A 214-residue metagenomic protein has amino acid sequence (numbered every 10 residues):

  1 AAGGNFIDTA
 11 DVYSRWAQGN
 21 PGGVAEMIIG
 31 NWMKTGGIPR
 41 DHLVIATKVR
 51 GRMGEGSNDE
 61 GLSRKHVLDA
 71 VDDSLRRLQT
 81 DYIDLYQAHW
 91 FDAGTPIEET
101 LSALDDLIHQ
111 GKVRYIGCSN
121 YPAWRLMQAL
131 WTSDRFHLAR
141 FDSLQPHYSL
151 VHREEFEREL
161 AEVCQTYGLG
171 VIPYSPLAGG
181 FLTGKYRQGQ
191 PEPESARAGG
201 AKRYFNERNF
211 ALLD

Functional and structural regions predicted by a protein language model:
A1, G61-L78, L101-S102, L126-W131: Short, acidic/polar
A1-V44, D81, H109: N-terminal binding-site loop/beta-alpha segment at the start of enzyme catalytic domains that lines or forms
T9, T47, L85-A88, C118 (+1 more regions): Conserved beta-strand positions
Y13-A17, R52-N58, L182: A short acidic, helix-capping loop that chelates divalent metal ions and anchors anionic groups
P39-L43, D81-L85, R114-Y115, A139-S143: Short acidic capping loops at alpha-helix termini that bridge into adjacent secondary structure
M53-L68, H89-T95: Active-site mouth loops of central-metabolism enzymes
L75-T95: Active-site groove signature of glycoside hydrolases
F91-D214: Beta/alpha (TIM)-barrel catalytic core signal, keyed to glycine-rich beta->alpha loops juxtaposed to Asp/Glu that bind
